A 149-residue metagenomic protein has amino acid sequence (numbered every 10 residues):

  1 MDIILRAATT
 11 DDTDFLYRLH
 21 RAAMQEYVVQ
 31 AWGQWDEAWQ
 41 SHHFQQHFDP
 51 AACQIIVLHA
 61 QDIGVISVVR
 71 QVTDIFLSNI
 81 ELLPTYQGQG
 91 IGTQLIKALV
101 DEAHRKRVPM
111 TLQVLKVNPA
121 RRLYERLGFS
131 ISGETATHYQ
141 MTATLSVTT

Functional and structural regions predicted by a protein language model:
I4-R18: A short beta-loop-alpha structural element at the N-terminal edge of CoA-dependent acyl/N-acetyltransferase catalytic
R21-H43: Conserved GNAT-fold acetyl-CoA-binding loop/helix
Q45-I55, G64: A short helix-loop-beta-strand connector motif used in the catalytic cores of GNAT acetyltransferases and, in some
Q61-V69, F76-E81: Conserved beta-strand in the GNAT
I80-Q87, V114: A short, internal acetyl-CoA/4′-phosphopantetheine-binding micro-motif in the GNAT/acyltransferase core
G88-D101, R122, R126: Conserved acetyl-CoA-binding loop-helix of GNAT-fold acetyltransferases
A103-L115: Conserved GNAT acetyl-CoA-binding A-motif
E125-E134: Conserved acetyl-CoA-binding loop of GNAT-fold acetyltransferases
